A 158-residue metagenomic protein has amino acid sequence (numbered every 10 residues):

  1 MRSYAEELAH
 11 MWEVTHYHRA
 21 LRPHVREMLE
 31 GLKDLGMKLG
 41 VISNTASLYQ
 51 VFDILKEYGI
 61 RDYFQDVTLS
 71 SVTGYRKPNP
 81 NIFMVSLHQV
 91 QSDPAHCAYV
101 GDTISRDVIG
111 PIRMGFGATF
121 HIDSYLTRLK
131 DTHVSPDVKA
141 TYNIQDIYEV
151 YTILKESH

Functional and structural regions predicted by a protein language model:
M1-P23: Metal-dependent phosphoesterase signature
Y4, A20, R26, E30-K33 (+2 more regions): Asp-based, Mg2+/Mn2+-dependent phosphohydrolase catalytic module
